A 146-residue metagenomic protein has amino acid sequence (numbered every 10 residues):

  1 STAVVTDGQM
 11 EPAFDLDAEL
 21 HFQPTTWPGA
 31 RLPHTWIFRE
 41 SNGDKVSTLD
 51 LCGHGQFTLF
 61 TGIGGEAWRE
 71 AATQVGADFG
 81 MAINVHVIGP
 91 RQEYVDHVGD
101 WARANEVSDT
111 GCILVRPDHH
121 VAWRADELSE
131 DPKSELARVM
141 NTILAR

Functional and structural regions predicted by a protein language model:
S1-R146: Helical substrate-recognition/capping region of FAD-dependent monooxygenase/halogenase enzymes
